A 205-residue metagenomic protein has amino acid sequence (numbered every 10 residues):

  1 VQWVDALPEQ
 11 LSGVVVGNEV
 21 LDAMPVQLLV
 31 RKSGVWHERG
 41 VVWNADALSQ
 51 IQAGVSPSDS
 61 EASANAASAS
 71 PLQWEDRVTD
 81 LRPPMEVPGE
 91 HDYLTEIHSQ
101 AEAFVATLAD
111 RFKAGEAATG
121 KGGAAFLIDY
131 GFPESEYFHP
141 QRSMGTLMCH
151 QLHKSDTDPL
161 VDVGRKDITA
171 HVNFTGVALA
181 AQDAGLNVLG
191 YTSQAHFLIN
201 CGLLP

Functional and structural regions predicted by a protein language model:
V1-Q2: Conserved nucleotide-cofactor-binding alpha/beta core module
L7-P205: Class I S-adenosyl-L-methionine
